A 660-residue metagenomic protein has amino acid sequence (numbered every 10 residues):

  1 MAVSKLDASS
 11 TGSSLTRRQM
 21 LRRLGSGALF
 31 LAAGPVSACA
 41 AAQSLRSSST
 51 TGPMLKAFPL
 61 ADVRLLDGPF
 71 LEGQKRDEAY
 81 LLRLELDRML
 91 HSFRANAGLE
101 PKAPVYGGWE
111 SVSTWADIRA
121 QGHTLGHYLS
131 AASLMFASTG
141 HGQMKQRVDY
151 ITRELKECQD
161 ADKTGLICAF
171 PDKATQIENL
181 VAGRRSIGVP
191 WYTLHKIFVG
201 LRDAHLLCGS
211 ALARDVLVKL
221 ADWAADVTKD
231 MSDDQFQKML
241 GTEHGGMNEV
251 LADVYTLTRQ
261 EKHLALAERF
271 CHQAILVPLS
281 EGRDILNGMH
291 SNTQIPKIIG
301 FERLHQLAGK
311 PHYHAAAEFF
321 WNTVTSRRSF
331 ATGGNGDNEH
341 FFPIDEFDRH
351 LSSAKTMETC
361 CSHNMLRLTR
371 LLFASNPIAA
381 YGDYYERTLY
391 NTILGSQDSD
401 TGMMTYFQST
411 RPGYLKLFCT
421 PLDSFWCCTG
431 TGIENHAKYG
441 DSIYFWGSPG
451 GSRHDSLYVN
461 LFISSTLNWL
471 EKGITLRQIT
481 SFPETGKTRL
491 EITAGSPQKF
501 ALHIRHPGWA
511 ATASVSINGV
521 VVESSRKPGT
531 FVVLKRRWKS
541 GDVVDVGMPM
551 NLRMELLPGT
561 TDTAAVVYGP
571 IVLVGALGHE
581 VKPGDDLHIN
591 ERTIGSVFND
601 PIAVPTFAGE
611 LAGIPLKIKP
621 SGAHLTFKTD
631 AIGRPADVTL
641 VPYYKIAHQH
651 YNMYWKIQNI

Functional and structural regions predicted by a protein language model:
M1-Q19: N-terminal secretory signal peptides
S14-R22, L29-L45: N-terminal twin-arginine translocation
L45-G142, Q146, E157, I177-L207 (+5 more regions): Aromatic (Trp/Tyr) and acidic
G183-R185, D230-Q237, S280-G288, D348-K355 (+1 more regions): Active-site-adjacent structural elements in folded domains
A221-G282, L286-P296: Hydrophobic, small-residue-rich alpha-helical packing segments that form membrane-like cores
A317, A379-N391, S396-E491, K527 (+2 more regions): C-terminal beta-rich recognition modules with glycine/proline-rich loops and embedded aromatic residues
F500-H503, L534-P549: C-terminal beta-strand-rich structural cap/linker in extracellular carbohydrate-active enzymes
A510-K535, M554-G559: Solvent-exposed beta-strand/loop surfaces of large extracellular or lumenal domains
